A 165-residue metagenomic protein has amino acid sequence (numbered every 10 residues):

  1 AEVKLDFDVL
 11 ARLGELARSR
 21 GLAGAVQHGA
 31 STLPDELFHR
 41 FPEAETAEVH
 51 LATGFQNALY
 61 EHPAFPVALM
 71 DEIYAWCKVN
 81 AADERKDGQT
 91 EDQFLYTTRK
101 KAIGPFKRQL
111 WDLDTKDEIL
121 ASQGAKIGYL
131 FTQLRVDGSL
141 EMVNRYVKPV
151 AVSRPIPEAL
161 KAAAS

Functional and structural regions predicted by a protein language model:
A1-D8, A68-E72: Glycine-rich tight-turn/loop motif centered on a GG-T
V3-L22: Alpha-helix-loop-beta-strand connector modules within alpha/beta enzyme cores
L22-V26, A47-H50: Structural preference for beta-strand elements that scaffold enzyme active sites
H28, F41: Conserved, mostly hydrophobic/aromatic
P34, A44-H62: Glycine-rich phosphate-binding active-site loops on the catalytic face of alpha/beta enzymes
L59-Y74, I127, F131: C-terminal helical cap(s) of enzyme catalytic domains, especially alpha/beta-barrels
D71-Y96: Amphipathic alpha-helical blocks and their helix-capping loop/short-beta junctions
Q93-S165: C-terminal extensions of enzymes
